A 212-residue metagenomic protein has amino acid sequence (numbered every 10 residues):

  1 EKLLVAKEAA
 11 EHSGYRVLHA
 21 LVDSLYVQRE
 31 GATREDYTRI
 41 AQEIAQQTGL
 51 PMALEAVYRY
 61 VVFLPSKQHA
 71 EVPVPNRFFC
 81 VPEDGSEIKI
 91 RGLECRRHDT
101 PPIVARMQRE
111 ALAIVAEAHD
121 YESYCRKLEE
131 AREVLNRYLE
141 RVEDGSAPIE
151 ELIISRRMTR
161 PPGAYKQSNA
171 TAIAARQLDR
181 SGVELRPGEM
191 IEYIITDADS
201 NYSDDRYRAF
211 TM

Functional and structural regions predicted by a protein language model:
E1-V22, R29-M212: DNA-dependent DNA polymerase catalytic subunits
